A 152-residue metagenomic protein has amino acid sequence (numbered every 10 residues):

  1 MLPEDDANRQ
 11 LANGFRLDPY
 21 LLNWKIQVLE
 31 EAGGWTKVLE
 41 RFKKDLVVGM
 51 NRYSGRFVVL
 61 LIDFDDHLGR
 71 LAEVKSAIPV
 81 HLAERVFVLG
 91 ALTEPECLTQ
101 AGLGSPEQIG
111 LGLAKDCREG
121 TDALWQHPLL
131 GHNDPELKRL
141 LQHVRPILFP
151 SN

Functional and structural regions predicted by a protein language model:
M1-Q10: Catalytic nucleophile-elbow at a beta strand-turn-alpha helix junction centered on a G-D-S/GDSL motif, marking
R9-E30, L39-N152: C-terminal accessory helical subdomains adjacent to catalytic cores in phosphodiester- and nucleotide-handling enzymes
